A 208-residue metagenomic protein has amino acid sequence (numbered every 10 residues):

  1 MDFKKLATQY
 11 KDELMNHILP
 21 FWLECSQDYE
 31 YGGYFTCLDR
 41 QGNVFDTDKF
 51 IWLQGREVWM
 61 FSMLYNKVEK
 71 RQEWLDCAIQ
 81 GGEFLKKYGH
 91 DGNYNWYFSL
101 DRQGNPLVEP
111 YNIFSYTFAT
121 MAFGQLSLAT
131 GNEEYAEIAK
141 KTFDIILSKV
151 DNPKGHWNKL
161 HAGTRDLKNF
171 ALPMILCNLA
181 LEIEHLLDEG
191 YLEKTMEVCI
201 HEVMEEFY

Functional and structural regions predicted by a protein language model:
M1-Y208: Glycan-recognition and catalytic cores of secretory/periplasmic carbohydrate-active enzymes
